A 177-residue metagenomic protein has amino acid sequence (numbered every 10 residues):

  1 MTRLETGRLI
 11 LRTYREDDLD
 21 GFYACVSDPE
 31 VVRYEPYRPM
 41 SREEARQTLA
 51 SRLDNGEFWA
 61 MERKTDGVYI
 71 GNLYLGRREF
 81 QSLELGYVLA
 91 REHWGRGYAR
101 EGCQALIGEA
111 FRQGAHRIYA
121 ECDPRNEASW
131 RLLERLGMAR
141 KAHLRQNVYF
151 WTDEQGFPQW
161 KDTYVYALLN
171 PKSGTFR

Functional and structural regions predicted by a protein language model:
M1-P29, R33, E62-R177: Acyl-donor (CoA/ACP) binding surface of acyl/acetyltransferases
E30-S51: Conserved GNAT-fold acetyl-CoA-binding loop/helix
Y34-P39, E57-R63: A short, aromatic/hydrophobic, helix- or strand-capping loop or linear motif that either lines the entrance/gate
E44-R46, E57, D153: Residue-level signature of transmembrane alpha-helix interfaces in integral membrane proteins
L49-A60, G71: A short helix-loop-beta-strand connector motif used in the catalytic cores of GNAT acetyltransferases and, in some
